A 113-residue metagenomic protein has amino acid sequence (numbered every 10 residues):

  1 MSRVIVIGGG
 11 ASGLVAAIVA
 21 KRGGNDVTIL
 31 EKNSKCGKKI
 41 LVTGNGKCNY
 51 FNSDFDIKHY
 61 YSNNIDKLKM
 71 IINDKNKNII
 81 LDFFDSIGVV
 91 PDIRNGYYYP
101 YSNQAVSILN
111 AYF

Functional and structural regions predicted by a protein language model:
S2-I29: N-terminal Rossmann-like FAD-binding beta1-loop-alpha1 element of flavoenzymes
A11, V15, K35, N45 (+4 more regions): Conserved active-site and cofactor/substrate-binding residues in soluble primary-metabolism enzymes
A11-A16, I40, K47-N49, Y99: Short, flexible micro-motifs
N33-N64: Conserved N-terminal glycine-rich FAD pyrophosphate-binding loop of Rossmann-like flavoproteins
Y60-S62, I71-N76: Glycine-rich phosphate/pyrophosphate-binding loop regions near the starts of catalytic domains
N63-L68, N95-G96: Short glycine/proline- and acidic residue-enriched helix-loop micro-motifs that form flexible lids or anion-recognition
D74-F113: Feature captures the FAD/FMN-dependent oxidoreductase FAD-binding
